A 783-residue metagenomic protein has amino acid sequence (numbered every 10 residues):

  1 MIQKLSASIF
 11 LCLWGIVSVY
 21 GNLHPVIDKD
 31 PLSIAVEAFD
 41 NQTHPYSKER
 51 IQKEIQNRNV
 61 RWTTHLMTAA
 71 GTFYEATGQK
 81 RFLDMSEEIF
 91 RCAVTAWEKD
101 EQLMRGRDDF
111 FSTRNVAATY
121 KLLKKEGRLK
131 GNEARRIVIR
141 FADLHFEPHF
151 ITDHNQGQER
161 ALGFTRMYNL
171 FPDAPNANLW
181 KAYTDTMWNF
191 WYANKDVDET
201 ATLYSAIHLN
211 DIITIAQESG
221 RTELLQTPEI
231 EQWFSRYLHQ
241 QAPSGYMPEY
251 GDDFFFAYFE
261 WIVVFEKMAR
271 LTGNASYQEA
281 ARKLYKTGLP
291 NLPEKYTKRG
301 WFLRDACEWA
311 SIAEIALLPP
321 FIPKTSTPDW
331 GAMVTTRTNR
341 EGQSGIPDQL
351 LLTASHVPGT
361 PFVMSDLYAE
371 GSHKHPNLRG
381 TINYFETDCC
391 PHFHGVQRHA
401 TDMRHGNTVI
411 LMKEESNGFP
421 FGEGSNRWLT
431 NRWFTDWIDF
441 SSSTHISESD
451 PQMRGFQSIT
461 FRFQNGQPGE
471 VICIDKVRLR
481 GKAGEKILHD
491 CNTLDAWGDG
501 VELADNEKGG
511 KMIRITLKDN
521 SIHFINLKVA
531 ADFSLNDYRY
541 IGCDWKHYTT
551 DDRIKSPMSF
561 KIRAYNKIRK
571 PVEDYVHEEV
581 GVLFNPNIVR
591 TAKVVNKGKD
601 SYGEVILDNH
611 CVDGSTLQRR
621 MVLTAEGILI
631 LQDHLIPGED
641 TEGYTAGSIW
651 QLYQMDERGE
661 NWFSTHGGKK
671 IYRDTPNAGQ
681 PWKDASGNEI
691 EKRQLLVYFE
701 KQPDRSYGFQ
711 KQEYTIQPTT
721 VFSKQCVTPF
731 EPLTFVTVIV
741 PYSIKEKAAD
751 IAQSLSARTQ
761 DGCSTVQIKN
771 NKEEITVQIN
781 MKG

Functional and structural regions predicted by a protein language model:
V36, D40-S235, Q241, D252-I262: Aromatic-lined, polymer-binding surfaces characteristic of secreted/periplasmic polysaccharide-degrading enzymes
N210-D388, T728-E731, L755-S756, Q760 (+1 more regions): Carbohydrate-active enzyme catalytic cores, enriched for enzymes that act on polyanionic acidic polysaccharides
G359, L517-I541, G614: Secreted extracellular polysaccharide-interacting domains
D402-G422, R569-G783: CBM-like, beta-strand-rich accessory domains located in the C-terminal region of large, secreted polysaccharide-active
F421, T430-I472, C543, P557: Extracellular beta-strand ligand-recognition surfaces/modules
G424, V501-H523: Short carbohydrate-recognition loop motifs
F456, F533-G542, R553, G627-L629: Extended extracellular/luminal ectodomain segments enriched in beta-structured repeat modules
I472-G500: Extracellular carbohydrate-recognition regions
